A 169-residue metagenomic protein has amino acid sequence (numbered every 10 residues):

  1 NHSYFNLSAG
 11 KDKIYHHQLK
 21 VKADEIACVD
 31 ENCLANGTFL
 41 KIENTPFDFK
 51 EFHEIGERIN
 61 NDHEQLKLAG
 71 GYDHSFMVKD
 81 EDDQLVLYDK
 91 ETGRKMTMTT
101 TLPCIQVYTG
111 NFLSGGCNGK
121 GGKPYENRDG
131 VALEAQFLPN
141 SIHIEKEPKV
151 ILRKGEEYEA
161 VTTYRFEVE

Functional and structural regions predicted by a protein language model:
N1-E169: An exposed, glycine/acidic-rich loop-and-rim segment of catalytic or binding clefts
